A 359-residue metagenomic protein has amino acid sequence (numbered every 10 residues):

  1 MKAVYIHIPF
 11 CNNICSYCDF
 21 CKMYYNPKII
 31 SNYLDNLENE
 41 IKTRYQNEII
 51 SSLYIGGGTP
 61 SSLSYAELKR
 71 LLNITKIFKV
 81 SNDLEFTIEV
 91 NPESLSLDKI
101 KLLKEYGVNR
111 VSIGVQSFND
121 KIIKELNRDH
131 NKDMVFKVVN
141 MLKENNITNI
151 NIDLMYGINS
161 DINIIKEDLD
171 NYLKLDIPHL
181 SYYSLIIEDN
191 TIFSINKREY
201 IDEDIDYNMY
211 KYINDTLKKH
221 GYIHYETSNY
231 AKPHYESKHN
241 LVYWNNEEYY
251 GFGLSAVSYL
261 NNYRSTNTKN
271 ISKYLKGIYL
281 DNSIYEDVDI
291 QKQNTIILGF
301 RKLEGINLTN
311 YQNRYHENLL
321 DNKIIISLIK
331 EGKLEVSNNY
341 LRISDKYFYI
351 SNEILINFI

Functional and structural regions predicted by a protein language model:
M1, K22-R44, I49-Y315: C-terminal scaffold of the Radical SAM
M1-I8: Immediate flanking context of iron-sulfur cluster ligation sites
P9-K22: Local cysteine-cluster metal-coordination motifs and their immediate loop/turn environment, predominantly Fe-S cluster
F10, S327, Y347: AMP-binding (ANL) adenylation modules
Y315-I329: Short amphipathic alpha-helical interaction segments
I329-N339: A short, conserved structural fragment
Y340-S344: Minor-groove-contacting beta-hairpin "wing" of winged helix-turn-helix DNA-binding domains
K346-I359: Short, amphipathic alpha-helical interaction segments positioned at domain boundaries
